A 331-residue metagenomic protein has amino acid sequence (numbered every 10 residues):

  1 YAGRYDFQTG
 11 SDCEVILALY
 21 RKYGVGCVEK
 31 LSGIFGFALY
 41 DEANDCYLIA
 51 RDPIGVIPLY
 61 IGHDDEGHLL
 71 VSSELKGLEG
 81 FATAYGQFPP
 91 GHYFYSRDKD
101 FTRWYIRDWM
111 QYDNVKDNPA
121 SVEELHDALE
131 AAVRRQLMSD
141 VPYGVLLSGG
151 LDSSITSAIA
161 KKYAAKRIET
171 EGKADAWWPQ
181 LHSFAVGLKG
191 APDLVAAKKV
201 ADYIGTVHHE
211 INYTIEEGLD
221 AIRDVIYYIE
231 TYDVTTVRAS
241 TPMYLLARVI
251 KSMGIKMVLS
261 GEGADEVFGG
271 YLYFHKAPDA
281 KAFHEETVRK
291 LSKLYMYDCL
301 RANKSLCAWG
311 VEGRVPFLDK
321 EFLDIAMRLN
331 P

Functional and structural regions predicted by a protein language model:
Y1-E14, Y40-E123: N-terminal segments that mediate ammonia production and transfer in glutamine-dependent amidotransferase systems
A18-L19: Amphipathic alpha-helical
K22, E42-L48, P53-D65, M110-P331: ATP-dependent adenylate-handling active sites, centered on carboxylate activation for C-N bond formation
K22-L31: Phosphate-interacting basic helix/loop segments used at nucleotide- and nucleic-acid interfaces
G26, G80-Q87, V234-V237: Conserved ATP-binding loop and adjacent catalytic segment of the adenylate-forming AMP-binding
L31-I34, V141: Short, basic and Ser/Thr-rich N-terminal targeting/leader segments
